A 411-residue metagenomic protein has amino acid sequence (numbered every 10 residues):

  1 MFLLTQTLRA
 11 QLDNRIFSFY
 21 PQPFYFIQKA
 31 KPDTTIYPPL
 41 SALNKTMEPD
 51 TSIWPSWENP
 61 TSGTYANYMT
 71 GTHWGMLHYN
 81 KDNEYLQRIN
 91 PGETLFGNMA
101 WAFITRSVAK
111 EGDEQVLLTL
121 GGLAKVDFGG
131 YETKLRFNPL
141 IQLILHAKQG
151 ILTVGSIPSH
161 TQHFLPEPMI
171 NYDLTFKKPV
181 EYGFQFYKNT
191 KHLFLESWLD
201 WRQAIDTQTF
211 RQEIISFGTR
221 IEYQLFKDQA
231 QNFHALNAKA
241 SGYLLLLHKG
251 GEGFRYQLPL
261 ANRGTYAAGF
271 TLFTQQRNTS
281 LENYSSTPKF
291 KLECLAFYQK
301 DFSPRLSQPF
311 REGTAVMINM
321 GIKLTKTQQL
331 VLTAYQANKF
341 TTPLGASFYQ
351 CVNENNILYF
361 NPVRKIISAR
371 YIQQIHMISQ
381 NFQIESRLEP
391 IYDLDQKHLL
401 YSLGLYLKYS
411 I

Functional and structural regions predicted by a protein language model:
M1-T5: Bacterial N-terminal signal peptides
T7-H73: Sec-dependent signal peptide cleavage junction
L12-I16, R136, L140, T190-R202 (+2 more regions): Exposed, low-structure sequence patches enriched in small/polar residues
K31-K45, G75-M99, F128-G129: Surface-exposed strand-loop-strand hairpins of Gram-negative outer-membrane beta-barrel proteins
T34, T51, E114-V116, F128 (+1 more regions): Coil residues (strongly favoring Ser/Thr
P91-T94, D113-H146, E167-P168: Surface-exposed loop and membrane-interface regions of Gram-negative outer-membrane beta-barrel proteins
G97-A124, Y187-E196, K289, E293: Surface-exposed extracellular loop regions of Gram-negative outer-membrane beta-barrel proteins
I151-E222: Surface-exposed coil loops of outer-membrane beta-barrel proteins
